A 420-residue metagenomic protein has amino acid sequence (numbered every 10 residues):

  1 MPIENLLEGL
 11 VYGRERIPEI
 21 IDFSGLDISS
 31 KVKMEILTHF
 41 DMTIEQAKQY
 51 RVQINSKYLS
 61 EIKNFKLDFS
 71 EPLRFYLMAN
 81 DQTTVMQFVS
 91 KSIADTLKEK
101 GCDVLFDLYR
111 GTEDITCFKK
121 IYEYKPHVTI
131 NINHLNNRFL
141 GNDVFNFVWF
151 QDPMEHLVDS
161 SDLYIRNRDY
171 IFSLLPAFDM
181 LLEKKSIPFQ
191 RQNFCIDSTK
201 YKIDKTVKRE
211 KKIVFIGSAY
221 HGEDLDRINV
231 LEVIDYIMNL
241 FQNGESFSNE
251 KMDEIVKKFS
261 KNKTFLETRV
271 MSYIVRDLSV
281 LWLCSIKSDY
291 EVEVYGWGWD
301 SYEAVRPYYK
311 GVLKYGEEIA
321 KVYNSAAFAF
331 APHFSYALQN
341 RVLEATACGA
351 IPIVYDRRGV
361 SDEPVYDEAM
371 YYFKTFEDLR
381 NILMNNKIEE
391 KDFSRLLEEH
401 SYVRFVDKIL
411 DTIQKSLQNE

Functional and structural regions predicted by a protein language model:
M1-I3, Y58-K66, R74-E183, K200-Y201 (+1 more regions): Extended catalytic core of nucleotide-activated donor transferases of GT-like folds
P2-I20, D143-W149, R168-Y170, K185-Q192 (+3 more regions): Active-site regions of enzymes building and remodeling cell-envelope glycoconjugates
E4, G9-Y50, L67, E71 (+1 more regions): C-terminal amphipathic helix plus adjacent low-complexity, charged tail appended to glycosyltransferase catalytic
G9-G13, L163-R166, I203-K212, Y309 (+1 more regions): Short, surface-exposed amphipathic charged segments that create phosphate/polyanion-binding patches used for binding
E19, S30-V89, K184-Y336, D356-V360: Nucleotide-sugar donor-binding catalytic core of glycosyltransferases
S70-A79, F88-G101, L105-Y109, Y164-D169 (+2 more regions): Catalytic binding pocket for nucleotide-activated donors in carbohydrate/polymer assembly enzymes
I130, F147, Y170-F172, Q190-Q192 (+5 more regions): Hydrophobic/aromatic beta-strand patches that form the interior of the parallel beta-sheet core in alpha/beta enzyme
G141-L163, V230-F241, L343-P352: A short, gly/pro- and small-residue-rich
